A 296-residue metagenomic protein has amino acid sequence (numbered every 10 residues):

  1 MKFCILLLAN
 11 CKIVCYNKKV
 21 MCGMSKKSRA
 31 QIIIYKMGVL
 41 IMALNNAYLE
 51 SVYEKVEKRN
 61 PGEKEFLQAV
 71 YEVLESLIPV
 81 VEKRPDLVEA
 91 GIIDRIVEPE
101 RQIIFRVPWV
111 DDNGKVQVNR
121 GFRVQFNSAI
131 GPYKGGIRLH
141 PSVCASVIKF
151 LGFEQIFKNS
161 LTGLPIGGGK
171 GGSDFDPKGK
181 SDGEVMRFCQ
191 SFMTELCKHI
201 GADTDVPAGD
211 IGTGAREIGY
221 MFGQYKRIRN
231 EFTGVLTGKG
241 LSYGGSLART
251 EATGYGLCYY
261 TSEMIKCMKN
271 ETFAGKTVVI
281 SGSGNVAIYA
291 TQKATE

Functional and structural regions predicted by a protein language model:
K2-K12, Y16, G23, A30-G38: Short, positively charged and aromatic/hydrophobic N-terminal segments
D86-Q117: Structured beta-strand/loop patches that form or line metal/cofactor-binding pockets in enzymes
H140, N159-A274: Glycine/serine-rich phosphate-binding loop and adjoining beta1-alpha1 elements at the start of nucleotide-handling
V278-I280: Hydrophobic Val/Ile/Leu positions in short beta-strands of Rossmann-like dinucleotide-binding domains
S283: Glycine-rich Rossmann-fold phosphate-binding loop(s) that bind the pyrophosphate of adenine dinucleotide cofactors
A287-I288: N-terminal Rossmann-fold NAD(P) dinucleotide-binding loop
A294: Aromatic pocket-lining residues of Rossmann-like dinucleotide-binding sites
